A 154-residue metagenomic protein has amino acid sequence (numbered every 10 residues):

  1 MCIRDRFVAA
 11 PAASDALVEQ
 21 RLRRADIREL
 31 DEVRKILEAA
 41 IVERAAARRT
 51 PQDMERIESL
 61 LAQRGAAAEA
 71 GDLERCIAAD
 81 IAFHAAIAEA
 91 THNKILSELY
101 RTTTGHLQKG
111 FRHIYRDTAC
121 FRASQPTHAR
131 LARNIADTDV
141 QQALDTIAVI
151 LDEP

Functional and structural regions predicted by a protein language model:
M1-E43, A47: Short linear motifs at protein or domain termini
L22-A25, L37, R56-S59, A123-P126: Alpha-helix N-cap/N′ positions at the starts of helices
I27-L30, R34, E38, M54 (+3 more regions): A general structural signal for well-ordered alpha-helical segments in protein cores
R48-Q52: A eukaryote-biased feature capturing mid-to-C-terminal, repeat/solenoid-rich segments of large proteins, strongly
E58-L61, G65, A70, A78-H84 (+1 more regions): C-terminal all-alpha effector/ligand-binding and dimerization domain of prokaryotic HTH-type transcriptional repressors
I87: Short basic (Lys/Arg) and small-residue
A90-T91: Transmembrane helix irregularities
